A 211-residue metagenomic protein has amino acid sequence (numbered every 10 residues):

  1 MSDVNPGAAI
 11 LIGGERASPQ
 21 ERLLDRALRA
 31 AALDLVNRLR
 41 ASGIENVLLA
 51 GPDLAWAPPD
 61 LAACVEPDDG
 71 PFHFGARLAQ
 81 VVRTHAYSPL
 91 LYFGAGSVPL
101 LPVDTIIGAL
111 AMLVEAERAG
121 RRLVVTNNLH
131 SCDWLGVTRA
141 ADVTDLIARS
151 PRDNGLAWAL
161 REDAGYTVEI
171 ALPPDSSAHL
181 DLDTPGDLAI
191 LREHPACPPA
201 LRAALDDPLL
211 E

Functional and structural regions predicted by a protein language model:
M1-S18: N-terminal nucleotide-binding beta1-loop-alpha1 segment
L28-I44: A short, N-terminal amphipathic alpha-helix
A50-W56: Short, polar loop motifs at secondary-structure junctions
W56-P89, P99: Short phosphate-binding loop-to-helix
V98-L129: Conserved donor-nucleotide/metal-binding helix-loop-beta segment in metal-dependent transferases, i.e., the alpha-helix
S131-D142: Conserved beta strand-loop-helix elements of the APE1-like EEP
P151-E211: Conserved alpha/beta core of the MobA/IspD/sugar-nucleotide pyrophosphorylase nucleotidyltransferase superfamily
